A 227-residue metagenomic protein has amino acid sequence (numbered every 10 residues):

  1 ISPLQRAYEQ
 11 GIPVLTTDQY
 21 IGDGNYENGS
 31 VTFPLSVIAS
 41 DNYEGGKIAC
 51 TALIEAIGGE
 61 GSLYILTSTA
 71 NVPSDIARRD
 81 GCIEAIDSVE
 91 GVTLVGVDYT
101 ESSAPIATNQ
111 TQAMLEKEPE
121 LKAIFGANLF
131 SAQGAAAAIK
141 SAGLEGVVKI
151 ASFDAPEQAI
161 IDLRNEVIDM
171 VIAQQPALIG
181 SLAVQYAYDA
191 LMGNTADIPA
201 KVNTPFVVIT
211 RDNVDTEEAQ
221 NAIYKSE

Functional and structural regions predicted by a protein language model:
I1-E227: A residue-level marker of the well-folded mature domains of exported/periplasmic proteins
